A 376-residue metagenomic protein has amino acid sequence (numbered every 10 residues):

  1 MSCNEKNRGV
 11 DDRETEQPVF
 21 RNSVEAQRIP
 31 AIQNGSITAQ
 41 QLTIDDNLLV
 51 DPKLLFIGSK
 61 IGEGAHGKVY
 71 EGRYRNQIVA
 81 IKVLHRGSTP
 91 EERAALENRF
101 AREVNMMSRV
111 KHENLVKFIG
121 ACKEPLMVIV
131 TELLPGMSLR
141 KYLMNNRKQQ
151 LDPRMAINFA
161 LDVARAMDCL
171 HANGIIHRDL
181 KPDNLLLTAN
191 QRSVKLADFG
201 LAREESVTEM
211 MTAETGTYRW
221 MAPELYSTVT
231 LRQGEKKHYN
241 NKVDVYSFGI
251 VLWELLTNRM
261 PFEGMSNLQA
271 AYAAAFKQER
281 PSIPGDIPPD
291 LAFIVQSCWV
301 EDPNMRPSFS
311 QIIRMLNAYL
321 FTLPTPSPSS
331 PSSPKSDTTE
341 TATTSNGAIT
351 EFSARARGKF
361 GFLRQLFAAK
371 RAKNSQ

Functional and structural regions predicted by a protein language model:
G58-V69: Protein kinase glycine-rich loop
Y70-S88: Glycine-rich ATP phosphate-binding loop
F100, V104-N105: Regulatory alphaC helix of protein kinase catalytic domains
K117-P125: Short beta-strand micro-motifs within the conserved protein kinase catalytic domain, predominantly in the N-lobe
E124-E132, R140-K141: A conserved loop-to-beta-strand element in the N-lobe of protein kinase catalytic cores that borders the ATP-binding
F159-A160: Activation segment signature within eukaryotic-like protein kinase domains
